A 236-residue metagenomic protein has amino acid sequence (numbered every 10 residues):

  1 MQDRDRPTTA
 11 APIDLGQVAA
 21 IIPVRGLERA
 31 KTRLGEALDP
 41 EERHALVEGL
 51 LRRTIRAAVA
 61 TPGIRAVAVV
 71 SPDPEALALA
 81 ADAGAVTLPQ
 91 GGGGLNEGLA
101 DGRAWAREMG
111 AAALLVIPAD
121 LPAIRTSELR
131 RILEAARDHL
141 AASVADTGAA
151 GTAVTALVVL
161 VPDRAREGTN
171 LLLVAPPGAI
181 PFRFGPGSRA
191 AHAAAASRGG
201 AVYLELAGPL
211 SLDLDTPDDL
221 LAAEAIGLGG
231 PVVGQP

Functional and structural regions predicted by a protein language model:
M1-L34: N-terminal nucleotide-binding beta1-loop-alpha1 segment
D5-R6, P12-I13, G187-P236: Conserved alpha/beta core of the MobA/IspD/sugar-nucleotide pyrophosphorylase nucleotidyltransferase superfamily
V47-G63: A short, N-terminal amphipathic alpha-helix
I64-V86: Acidic donor-binding segment of Leloir-type glycosyltransferases
L79-A113, S188: Short phosphate-binding loop-to-helix
A112-D120: Short beta-strand-to-loop acidic/aromatic patch adjacent to the donor-nucleotide binding site
I124-R164: Conserved donor-nucleotide/metal-binding helix-loop-beta segment in metal-dependent transferases, i.e., the alpha-helix
V159-P176: Short beta-strand-to-loop element that shapes/binds the nucleotide-sugar donor at the catalytic cleft/hinge
